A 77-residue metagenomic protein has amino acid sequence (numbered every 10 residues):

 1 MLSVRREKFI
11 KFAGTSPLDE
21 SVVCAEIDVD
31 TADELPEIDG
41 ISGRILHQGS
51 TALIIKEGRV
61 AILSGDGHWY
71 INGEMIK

Functional and structural regions predicted by a protein language model:
M1-E57, W69-K77: Extracellular/surface-exposed low-complexity repeats and stalk/linker segments enriched in Gly/Pro and small polar
E57-S64: Extracellular disulfide-bonded cysteine-rich modules/repeats
